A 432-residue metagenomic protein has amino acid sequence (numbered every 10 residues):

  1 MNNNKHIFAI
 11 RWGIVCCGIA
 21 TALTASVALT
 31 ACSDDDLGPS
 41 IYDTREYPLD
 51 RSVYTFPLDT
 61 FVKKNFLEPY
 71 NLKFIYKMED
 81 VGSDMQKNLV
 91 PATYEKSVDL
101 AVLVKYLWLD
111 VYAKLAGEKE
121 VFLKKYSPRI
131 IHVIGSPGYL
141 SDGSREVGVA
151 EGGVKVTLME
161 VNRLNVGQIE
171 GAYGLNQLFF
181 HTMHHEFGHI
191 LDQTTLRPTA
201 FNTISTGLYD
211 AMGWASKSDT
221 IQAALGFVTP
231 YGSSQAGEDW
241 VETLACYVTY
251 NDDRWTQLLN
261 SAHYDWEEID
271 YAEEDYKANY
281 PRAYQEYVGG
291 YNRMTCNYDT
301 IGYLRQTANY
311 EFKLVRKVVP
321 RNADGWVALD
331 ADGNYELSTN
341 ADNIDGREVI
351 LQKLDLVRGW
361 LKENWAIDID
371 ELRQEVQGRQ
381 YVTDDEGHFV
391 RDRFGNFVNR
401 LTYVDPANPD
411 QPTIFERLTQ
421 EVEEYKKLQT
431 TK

Functional and structural regions predicted by a protein language model:
M1-R11: N-terminal secretory signal peptides that target proteins for export/translocation
N4-H6, C32-G117, V121-K124, T339-K432: Acidic/polar, low-complexity intrinsically disordered N-terminal segments immediately downstream of a Sec signal
A9-T24: Sec-dependent N-terminal signal peptides
V27-A31: C-terminal motif of bacterial Sec signal peptides marking the signal peptidase cleavage site
Q86-Y94, R163-G174, L178, G226-S234 (+1 more regions): Second-shell loop/turn segments in exported
V98-V156: Auxiliary, metal-adjacent structural segments of Zn-dependent hydrolase domains
E170-P198, V241: Active-site recognition of the HExxH zinc-binding catalytic motif
Y209-K432: Metalloprotease/metallohydrolase-associated module, dominated by Zn2+-dependent proteases
